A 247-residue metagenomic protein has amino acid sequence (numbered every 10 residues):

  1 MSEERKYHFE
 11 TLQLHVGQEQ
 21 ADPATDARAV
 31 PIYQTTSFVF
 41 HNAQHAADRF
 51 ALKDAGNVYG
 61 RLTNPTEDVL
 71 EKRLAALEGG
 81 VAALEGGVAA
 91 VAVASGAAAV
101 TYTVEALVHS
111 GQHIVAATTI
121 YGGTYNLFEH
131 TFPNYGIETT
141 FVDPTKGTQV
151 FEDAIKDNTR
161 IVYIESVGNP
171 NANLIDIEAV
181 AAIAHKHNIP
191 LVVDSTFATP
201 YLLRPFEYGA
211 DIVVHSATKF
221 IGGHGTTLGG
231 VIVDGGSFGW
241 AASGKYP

Functional and structural regions predicted by a protein language model:
S2-R5, Q20-A21, A90-P247: Conserved PLP-enzyme active-site core in the AAT-like
S2-Y33, I232: Short conserved active-site loop signatures built around small residues
R5, E10, A46, A55-V58 (+2 more regions): Glycine-rich, flexible loop/turn motifs
E10-Q13, E71-A76, G209-D211, H215: Short, hydrophobic/aliphatic alpha-helical segments
Q13-Q18, K72, A76-G80, V231-W240: Short regulatory "switch" loops immediately downstream of catalytic or recognition motifs within protein catalytic
L14, Y59, I221: Short clusters of hydrophobic/aromatic residues that line enzyme substrate/ligand-binding pockets
S37, N42-T101, G123-T131: Conserved N-terminal alpha-helix of the aminotransferase class I/II PLP-enzyme fold
